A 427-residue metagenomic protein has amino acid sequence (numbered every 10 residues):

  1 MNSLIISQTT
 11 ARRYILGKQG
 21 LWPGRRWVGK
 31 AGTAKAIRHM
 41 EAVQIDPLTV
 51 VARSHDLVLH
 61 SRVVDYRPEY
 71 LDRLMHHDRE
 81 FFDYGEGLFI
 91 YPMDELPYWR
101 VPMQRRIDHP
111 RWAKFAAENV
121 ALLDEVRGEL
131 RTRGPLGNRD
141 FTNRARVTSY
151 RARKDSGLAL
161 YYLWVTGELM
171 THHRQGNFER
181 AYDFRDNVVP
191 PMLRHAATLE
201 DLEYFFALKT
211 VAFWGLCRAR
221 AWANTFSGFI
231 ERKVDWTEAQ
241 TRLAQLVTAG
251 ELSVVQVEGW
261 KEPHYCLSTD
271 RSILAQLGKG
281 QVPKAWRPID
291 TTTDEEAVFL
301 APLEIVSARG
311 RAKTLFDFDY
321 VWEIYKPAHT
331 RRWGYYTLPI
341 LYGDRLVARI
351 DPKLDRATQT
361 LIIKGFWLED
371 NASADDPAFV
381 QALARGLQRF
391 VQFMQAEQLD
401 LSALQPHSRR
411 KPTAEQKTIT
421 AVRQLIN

Functional and structural regions predicted by a protein language model:
M1-V298, P302-S307, R311, L315-W322 (+3 more regions): Long, low-complexity intrinsically disordered regions
